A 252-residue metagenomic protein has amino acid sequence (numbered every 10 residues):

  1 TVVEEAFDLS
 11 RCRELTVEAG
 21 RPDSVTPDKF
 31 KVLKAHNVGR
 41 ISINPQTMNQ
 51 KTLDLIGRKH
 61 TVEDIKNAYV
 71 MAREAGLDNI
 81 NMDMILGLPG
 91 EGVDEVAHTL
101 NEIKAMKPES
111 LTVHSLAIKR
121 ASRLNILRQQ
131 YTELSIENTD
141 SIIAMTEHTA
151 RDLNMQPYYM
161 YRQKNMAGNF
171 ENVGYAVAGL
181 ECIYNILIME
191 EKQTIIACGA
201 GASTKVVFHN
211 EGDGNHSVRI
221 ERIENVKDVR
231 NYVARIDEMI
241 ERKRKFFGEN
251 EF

Functional and structural regions predicted by a protein language model:
T1-T146: Conserved non-cysteine loop/helix-boundary elements of the Radical SAM core domain that shape
E18, P22-T26, G168-G174, S203: Short, charged helix-to-loop "capping" segments that act as catalytic/coupling loops
K31-R40, A72, Y159-E171, H209-H216 (+1 more regions): A broadly tuned preference for mixed-charge, low-complexity surface segments
A35, E95, M145-H148, E171-Y175 (+1 more regions): Hydrophobic transmembrane signal anchors and adjacent membrane-proximal interface regions, especially in viral
P89, V96, L100, A167 (+2 more regions): Alpha-helix termini
L116, Q163, G201: Histidine- and/or cysteine-centered catalytic micro-motif in compact active-site loops
A121-C198: A C-terminal junction/extension of Radical SAM enzymes
G174-F252: Radical SAM enzyme core and accessory elements
